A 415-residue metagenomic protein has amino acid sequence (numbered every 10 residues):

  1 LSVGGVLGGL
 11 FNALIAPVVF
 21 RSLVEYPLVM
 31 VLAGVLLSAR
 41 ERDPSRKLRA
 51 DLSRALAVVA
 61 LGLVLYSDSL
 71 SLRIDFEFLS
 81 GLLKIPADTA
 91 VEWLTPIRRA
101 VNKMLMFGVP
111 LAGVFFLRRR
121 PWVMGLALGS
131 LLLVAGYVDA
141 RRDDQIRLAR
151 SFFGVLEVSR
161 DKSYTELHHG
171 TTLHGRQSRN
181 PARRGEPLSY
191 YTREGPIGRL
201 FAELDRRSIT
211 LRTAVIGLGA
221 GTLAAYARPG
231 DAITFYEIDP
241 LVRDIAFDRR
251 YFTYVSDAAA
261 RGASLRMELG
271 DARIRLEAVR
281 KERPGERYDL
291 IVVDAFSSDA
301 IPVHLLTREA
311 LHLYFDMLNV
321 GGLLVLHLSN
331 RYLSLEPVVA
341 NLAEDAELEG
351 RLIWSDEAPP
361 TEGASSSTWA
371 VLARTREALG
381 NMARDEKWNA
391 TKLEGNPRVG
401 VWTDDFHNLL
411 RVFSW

Functional and structural regions predicted by a protein language model:
L1-P397, D404-W415: Alpha-helical transmembrane segments of multi-pass membrane proteins
